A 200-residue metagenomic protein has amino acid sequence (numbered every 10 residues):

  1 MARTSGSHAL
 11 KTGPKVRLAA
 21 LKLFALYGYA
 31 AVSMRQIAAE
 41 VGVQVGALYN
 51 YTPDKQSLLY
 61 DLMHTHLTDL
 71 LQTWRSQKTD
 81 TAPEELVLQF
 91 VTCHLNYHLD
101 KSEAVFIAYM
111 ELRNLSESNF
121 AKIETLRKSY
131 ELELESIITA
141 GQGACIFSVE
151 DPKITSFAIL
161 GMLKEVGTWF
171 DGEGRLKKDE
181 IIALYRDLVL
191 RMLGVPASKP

Functional and structural regions predicted by a protein language model:
M1-K11, A197-P200: N-terminal intrinsically disordered/low-complexity leader segments
K11, K15, A19, L23-S57 (+1 more regions): Helix-turn-helix
T52, Y109-L115: Short helix-capping/turn signature of helix-turn-helix
T68-L71, S118-G143, K153-F157: Amphipathic alpha-helical packing segments from all-alpha helical-bundle domains
R75-E103, T155-I159, S198-K199: Hydrophobic alpha-helical connector segments
V105-M110, F120, Q142-L188, A197-P200: Hydrophobic/aromatic-rich alpha-helical bundle segments in the mid-to-C-terminal region
